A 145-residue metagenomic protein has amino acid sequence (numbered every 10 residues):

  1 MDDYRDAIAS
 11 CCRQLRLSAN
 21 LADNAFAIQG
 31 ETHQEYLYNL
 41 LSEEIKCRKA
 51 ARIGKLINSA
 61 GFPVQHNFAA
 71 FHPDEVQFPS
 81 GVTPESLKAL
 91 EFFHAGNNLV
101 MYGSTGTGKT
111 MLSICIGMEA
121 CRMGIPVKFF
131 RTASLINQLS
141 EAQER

Functional and structural regions predicted by a protein language model:
M1-S10: Intrinsically disordered, low-complexity and often Lys/Arg-enriched segments
A9-V64: Interdomain "pre-motor" coupling segment immediately N-terminal to P-loop NTPase/helicase cores
H66-L90: N-terminal pre-Walker A segment at the start of P-loop NTPase domains
Q77-E85, V127-R145: Short glycine-rich substrate-engagement loop in P-loop NTPases that contacts/grips substrate
H94-G96, M123: Short loop/turn elements that form and flank the Walker-type P-loop nucleotide-binding site in RecA-like NTPase cores
G96-L112: Walker A/P-loop nucleotide-binding motif
G117-F130: Post-Walker A helix-loop "phosphate-sensing" segment adjacent to the P-loop in P-loop NTPases
